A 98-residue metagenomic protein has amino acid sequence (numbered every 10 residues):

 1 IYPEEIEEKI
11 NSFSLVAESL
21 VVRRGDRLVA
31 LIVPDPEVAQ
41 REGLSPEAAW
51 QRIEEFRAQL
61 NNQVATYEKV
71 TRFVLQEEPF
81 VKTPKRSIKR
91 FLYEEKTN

Functional and structural regions predicted by a protein language model:
I1-T66: AMP-binding/adenylate-forming catalytic core of the ANL superfamily
E18, R23-D26, R57-N98: Conserved C-terminal "lid"/linker of ANL adenylate-forming enzymes
